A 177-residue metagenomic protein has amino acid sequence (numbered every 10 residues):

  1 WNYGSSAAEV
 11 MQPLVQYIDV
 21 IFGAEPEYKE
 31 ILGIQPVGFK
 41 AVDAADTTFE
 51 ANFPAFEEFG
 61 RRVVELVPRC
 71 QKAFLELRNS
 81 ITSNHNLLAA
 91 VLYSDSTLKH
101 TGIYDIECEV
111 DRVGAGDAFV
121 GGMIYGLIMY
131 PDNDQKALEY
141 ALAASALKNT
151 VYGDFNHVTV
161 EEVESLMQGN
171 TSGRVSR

Functional and structural regions predicted by a protein language model:
W1-T97: Conserved phosphate/ATP/ADP-binding segment of small-molecule kinases
I18, Q35, A144, N170-T171: Alpha-helix boundary/capping residues
S83, I103-N170: Conserved post-catalytic alpha-helical subdomain immediately downstream of the catalytic base and nucleotide-binding
S172-R177: Structural signal for terminal/edge beta-strands and the immediately following C-terminal loop/tail that closes
